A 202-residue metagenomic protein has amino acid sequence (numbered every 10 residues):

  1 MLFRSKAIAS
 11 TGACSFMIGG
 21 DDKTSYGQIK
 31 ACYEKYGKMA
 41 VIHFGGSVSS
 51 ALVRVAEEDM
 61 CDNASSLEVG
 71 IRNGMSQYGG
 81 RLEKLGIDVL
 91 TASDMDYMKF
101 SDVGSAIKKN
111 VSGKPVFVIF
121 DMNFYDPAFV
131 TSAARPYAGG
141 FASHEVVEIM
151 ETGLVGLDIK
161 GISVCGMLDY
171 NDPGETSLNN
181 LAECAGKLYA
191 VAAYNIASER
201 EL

Functional and structural regions predicted by a protein language model:
M1-L202: Conserved alpha-helical scaffold segments that buttress catalytic/binding sites
